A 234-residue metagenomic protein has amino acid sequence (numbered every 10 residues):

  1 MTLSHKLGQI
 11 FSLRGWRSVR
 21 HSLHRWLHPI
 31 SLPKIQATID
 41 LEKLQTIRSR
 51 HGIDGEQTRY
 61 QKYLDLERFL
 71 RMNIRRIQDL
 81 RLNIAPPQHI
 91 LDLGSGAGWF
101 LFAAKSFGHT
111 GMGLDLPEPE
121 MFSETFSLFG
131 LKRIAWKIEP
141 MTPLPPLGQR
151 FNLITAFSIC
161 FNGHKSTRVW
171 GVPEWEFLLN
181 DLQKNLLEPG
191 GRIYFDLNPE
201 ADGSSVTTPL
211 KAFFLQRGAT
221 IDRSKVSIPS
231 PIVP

Functional and structural regions predicted by a protein language model:
L66-P87: Conserved alpha-helix/loop element of class I SAM-dependent methyltransferases that forms part of the SAM/SAH-binding
P87-G96: Conserved class I S-adenosyl-L-methionine
A97-F107: Conserved SAM-binding loop of SAM-dependent methyltransferases across substrates and taxa, primarily the Class I
G130-P140: Conserved SAM-binding strand-loop segment of SAM-dependent methyltransferases
L144-L153: A short acidic, Gly/Pro-enriched loop at the edge of an enzyme's catalytic core that lines a small-molecule cofactor
N152-V172: A short SAM/SAH-binding and catalytic strip from SAM-dependent methyltransferases
V169-P189: A short glycine-rich, Lys/Arg-flanked "PGG" loop and its adjoining helix->strand segment in the class I
P189-L197: Conserved beta-strand signature within the Rossmann-like core of class I S-adenosyl-L-methionine
